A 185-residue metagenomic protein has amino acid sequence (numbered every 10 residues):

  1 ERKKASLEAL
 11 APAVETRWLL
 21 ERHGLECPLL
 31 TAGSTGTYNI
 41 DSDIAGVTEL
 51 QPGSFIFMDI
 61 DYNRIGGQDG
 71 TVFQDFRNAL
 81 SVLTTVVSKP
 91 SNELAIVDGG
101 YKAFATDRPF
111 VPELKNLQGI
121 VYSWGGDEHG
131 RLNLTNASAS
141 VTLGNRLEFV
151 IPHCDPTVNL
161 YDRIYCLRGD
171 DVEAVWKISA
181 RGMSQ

Functional and structural regions predicted by a protein language model:
E1-K3, D43-A45, Q68-Q74, T135-T142 (+1 more regions): Short, glycine- and charge-enriched coil/turn segments that flank and shape catalytic ligand pockets
E1-Q68: Active-site loop/helix belt of alpha/beta enzymes
A9, Q74-R77, I120-W124: Short Gly/Pro-enriched turn/cap motifs at secondary-structure boundaries
R22-G24, S42-D43, N78-A79, S88-K89 (+2 more regions): Solvent-exposed alpha-helices and their adjacent loops that cap or buttress functional pockets in soluble metabolic
E26-P28, L80, L160: Short, basic and Ser/Thr-rich N-terminal targeting/leader segments
S54-L114: Internal helical hairpin/lid segments
K89-Q185: C-terminal accessory subdomain/extension
